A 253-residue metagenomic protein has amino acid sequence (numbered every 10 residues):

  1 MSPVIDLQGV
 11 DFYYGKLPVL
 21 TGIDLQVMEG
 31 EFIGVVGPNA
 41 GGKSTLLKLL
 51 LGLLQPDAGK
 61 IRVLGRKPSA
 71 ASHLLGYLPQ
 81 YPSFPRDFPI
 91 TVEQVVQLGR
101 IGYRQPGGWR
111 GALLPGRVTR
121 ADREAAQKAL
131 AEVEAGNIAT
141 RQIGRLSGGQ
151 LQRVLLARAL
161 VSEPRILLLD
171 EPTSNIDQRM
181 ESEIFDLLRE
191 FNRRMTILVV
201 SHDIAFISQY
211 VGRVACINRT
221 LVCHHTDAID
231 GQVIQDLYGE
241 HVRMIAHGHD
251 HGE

Functional and structural regions predicted by a protein language model:
V36-P38: The feature captures the beta-strand-to-loop junction immediately N-terminal to the Walker
L51: Helix-to-loop junction immediately C-terminal to a conserved catalytic motif
G59-L75: Conserved ABC transporter NBD signature motif
Q97, W109-I138: Conserved ABC ATPase "signature" region
Q142-L146, Q150: Conserved ABC ATPase signature
L167-E171: Catalytic Walker B motif of ABC-type/P-loop ATPase nucleotide-binding domains
Q209, C216-I245: Conserved beta-strand-loop-alpha-helix hinge in the C-terminal portion of ABC ATPase nucleotide-binding domains
